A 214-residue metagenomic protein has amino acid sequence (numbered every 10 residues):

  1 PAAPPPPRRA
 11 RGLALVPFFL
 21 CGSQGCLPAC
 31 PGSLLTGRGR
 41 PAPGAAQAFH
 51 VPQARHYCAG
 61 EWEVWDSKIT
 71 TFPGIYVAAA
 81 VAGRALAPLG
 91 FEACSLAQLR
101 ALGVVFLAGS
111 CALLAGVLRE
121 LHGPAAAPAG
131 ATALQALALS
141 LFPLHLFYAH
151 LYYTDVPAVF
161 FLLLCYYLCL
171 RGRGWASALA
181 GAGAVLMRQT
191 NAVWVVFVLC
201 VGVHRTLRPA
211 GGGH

Functional and structural regions predicted by a protein language model:
P1-L35: Start-transfer (signal-anchor) and selected internal transmembrane alpha helices of multi-pass inner/ER membrane
L13, C30, A45, P73 (+5 more regions): Membrane-embedded alpha-helical segments of multi-pass membrane proteins, especially the transmembrane helices
G39-Q53, W62-A82, A97: Extracytoplasmic catalytic/substrate-binding loops of multi-pass membrane glycan-assembly enzymes
A78, A101, L137-A138, A149 (+2 more regions): Hydrophobic residues within the alpha-helical transmembrane core of Major Facilitator Superfamily
R84, A101-A125: Transmembrane-helix motifs of polytopic, lipid-linked glycan transferases
Q135-L137, P143-L144, L163-L168, G174-Q189 (+1 more regions): Membrane-interface alpha helices of multi-pass inner-membrane proteins
L144-P157: Short acidic/glycine- and proline-prone juxtamembrane loop motifs at membrane-interface regions of multi-pass membrane
V203-H214: Intrinsically disordered, low-complexity cytosolic loops and termini enriched in serine/threonine/proline
